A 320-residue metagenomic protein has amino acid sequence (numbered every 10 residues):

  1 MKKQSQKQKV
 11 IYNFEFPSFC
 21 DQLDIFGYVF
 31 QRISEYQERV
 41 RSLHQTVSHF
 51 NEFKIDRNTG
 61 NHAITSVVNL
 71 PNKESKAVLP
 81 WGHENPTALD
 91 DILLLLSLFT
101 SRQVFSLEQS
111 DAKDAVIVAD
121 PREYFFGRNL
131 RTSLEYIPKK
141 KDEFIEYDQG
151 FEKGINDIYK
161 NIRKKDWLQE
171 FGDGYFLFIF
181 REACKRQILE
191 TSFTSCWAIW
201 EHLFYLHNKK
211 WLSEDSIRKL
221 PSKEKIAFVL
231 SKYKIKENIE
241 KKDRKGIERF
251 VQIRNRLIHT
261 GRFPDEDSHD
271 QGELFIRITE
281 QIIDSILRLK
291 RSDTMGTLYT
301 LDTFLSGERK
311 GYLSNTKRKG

Functional and structural regions predicted by a protein language model:
M1-T194, A198, D270-E273, Q281-G320: Charged, non-catalytic interaction/linker regions at domain boundaries that couple catalytic cores to substrate
T65, E152, K223-I226, E248: Low-complexity, intrinsically disordered short peptide segments enriched in small/polar/basic residues
E123-Y124, E201, R262-P264: Short, solvent-exposed loop/turn segments at secondary-structure junctions
F176, A227-L230, N255-H259: Short acidic (Asp/Glu) and glycine-rich catalytic loops that position anionic groups and cofactors
C196, L212-I217, D267-F275: Composition- and surface-driven signal marking solvent-exposed, interaction-prone regions in large proteins
W200-R244: Flexible secondary-structure boundary motifs
N238-Y299: Charge-enriched, short contiguous segments at helix-coil
